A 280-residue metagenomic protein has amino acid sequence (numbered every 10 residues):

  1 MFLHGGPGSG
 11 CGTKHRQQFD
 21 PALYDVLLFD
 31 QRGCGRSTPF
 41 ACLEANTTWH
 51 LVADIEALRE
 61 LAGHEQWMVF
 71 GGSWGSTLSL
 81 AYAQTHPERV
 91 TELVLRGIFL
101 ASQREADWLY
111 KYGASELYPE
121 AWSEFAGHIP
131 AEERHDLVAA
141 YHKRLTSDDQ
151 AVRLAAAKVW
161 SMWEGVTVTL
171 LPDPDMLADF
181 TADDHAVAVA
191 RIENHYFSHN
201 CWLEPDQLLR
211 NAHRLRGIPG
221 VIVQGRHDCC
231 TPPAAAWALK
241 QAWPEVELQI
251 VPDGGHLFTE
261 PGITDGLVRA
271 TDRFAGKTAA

Functional and structural regions predicted by a protein language model:
M1-P39: Conserved HGGG/HGGXW glycine-rich cap/lid loop of the alpha/beta-hydrolase fold
W49-M68: Conserved acidic catalytic loop of the alpha/beta-hydrolase fold
V69-G71, R96, V223: Short beta-strand immediately N-terminal to the catalytic nucleophile in serine-hydrolase-like folds
S76-P87, L93: Short glycine-enriched nucleophile-adjacent loop and the immediately C-terminal alpha-helix near the catalytic center
E88-Y141: A catalytic-pocket lid/entrance helix-loop region that shapes and gates access to the active site across common
E204, C229-A235: Conserved alpha/beta-hydrolase "acid-adjacent" motif
L215-R216, I222-Q224: Short beta-strand/loop motif that positions the catalytic acidic residue of the alpha/beta-hydrolase fold
V246-A280: Catalytic active-site module of serine/aspartate enzymes centered on a nucleophile-bearing elbow/loop
